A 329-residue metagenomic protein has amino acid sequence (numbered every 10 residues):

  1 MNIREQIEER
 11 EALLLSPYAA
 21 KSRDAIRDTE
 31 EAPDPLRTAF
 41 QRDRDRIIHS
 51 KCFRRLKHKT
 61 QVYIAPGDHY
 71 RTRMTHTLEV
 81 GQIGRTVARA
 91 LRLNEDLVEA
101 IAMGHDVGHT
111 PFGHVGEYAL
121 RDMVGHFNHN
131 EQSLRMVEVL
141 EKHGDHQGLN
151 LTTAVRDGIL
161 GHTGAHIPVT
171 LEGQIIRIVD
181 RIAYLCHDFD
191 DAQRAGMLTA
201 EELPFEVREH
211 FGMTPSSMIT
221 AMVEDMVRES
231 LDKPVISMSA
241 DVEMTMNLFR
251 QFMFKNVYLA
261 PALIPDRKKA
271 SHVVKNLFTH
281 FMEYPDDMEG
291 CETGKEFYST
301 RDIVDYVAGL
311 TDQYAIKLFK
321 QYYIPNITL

Functional and structural regions predicted by a protein language model:
M1-R73, G81-V87, L93-E95, F127-L329: Histidine-centered, transition-metal-coordinating active-site segments
F53, G104-D106: Short glycine-enriched loops at secondary-structure junctions
K59, H109-G116: Short, conserved acidic/polar surface loops in the N-terminal third of protein domains
H76, H105, H129: Histidine-centered divalent metal-coordination motifs
H76-E79, G116: Active/ligand-binding-proximal structured segments within catalytic/core domains that scaffold catalytic residues
D96, A100, G113-F127, R194-L198: Post-HEXXH active-site segment of zinc metalloproteases
E99-G104, I178-V179: Short alpha-helix carrying the canonical HExxH Zn2+-binding catalytic motif
G108-H109, A183: Short active-site segment of divalent metal-dependent hydrolases/proteases that encodes the spacing between
